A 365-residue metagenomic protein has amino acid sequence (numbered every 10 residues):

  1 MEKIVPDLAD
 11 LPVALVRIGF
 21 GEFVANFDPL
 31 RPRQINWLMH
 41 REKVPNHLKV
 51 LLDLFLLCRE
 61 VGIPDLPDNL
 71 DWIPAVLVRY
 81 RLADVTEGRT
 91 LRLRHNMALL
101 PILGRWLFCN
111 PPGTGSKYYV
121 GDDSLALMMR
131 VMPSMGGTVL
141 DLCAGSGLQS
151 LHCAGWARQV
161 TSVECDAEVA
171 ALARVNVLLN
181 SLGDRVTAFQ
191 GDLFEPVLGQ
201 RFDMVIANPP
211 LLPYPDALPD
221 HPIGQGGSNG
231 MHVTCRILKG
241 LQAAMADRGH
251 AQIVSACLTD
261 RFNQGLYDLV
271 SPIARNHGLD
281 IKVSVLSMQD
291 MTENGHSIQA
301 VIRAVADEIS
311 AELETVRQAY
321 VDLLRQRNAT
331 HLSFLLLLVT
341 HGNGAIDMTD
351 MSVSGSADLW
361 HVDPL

Functional and structural regions predicted by a protein language model:
M1-L103: N-terminal auxiliary segments of SAM/dcSAM-dependent transferases
A14, V76, H152, A243 (+1 more regions): Alpha-helical scaffold elements within enzyme catalytic domains, especially in hydrolases
R79-L82, R317-L323: Short Pro/Gly-enriched beta-strand edge/turn motifs at strand-loop
T86-H152, W156: SAM-dependent Rossmann-like transferase core, predominantly class I methyltransferases with a strong bias toward
L91-L93, F108, D280-V283, A345-S354: Short, well-ordered strand-loop elements centered on a beta-strand within folded domains, enriched for acidic residues
G113-D123, R130-P133, C165-R174, L178-Q318: S-adenosylmethionine
Q159-E164: Conserved SAM-binding motif I beta-strand of class I
D322-L365: C-terminal lobe and adjacent flexible extensions of AdoMet/dcAdoMet transferase-like proteins
